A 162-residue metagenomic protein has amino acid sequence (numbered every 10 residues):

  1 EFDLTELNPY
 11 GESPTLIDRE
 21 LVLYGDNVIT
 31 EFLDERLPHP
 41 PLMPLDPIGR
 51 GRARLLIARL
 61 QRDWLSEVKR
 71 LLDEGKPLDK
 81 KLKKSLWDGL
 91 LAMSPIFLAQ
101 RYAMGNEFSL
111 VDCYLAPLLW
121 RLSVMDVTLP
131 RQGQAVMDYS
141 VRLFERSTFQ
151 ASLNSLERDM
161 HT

Functional and structural regions predicted by a protein language model:
E1-S94, R101-A103: GST-like domain detector, emphasizing the conserved glutathione-binding G-site in the N-terminal thioredoxin-like
D34-P38, Q61, L98, S123 (+3 more regions): Hydrophobic/aromatic-lined pockets within catalytic cores
L56-I57, D79-K80, M137-Q150: Short, mixed-charge aromatic SLiMs
P95-N106, T148-S152: Surface-exposed helix-capping loop/turn segments at secondary-structure junctions
A103-Q132, M137-L143, L153: GST superfamily/GST-like fold recognition
N154-T162: Terminal-tail/helix-coil boundary detector
